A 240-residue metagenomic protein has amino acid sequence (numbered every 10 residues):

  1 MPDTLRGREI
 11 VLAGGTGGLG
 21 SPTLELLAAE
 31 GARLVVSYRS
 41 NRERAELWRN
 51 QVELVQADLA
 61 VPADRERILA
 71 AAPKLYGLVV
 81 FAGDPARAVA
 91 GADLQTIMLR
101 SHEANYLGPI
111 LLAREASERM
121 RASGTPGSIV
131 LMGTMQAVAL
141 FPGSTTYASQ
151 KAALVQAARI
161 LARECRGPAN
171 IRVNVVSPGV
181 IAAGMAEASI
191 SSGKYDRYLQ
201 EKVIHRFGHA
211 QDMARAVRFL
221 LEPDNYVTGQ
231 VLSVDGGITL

Functional and structural regions predicted by a protein language model:
T16-G17: Conserved glycine-rich cofactor-binding loop
A70, V80-R100, G143-T146, A186-S192: Conserved mid-core segment of classical short-chain dehydrogenase/reductases
L94-L111, V130, L154, L199 (+1 more regions): Catalytic Tyr-X3-Lys loop
A104-G124, A162-E164, R218, E222: Amphipathic alpha-helical dimer-interface segment in Rossmann-like NAD(P)H-dependent oxidoreductases
R121, S128-A153, A158-G167, V180-I181: Catalytic loop of short-chain dehydrogenase/reductase
G167-R172, V227-G229: Short, small/polar-rich loop/turn modules that mediate ligand/substrate recognition or access, typified
P168, V175, V180-E201: A glycine/serine/threonine-rich, flexible loop-to-helix segment that serves as the NAD(P) cofactor-binding "lid"
H209-V234, T239: C-terminal substrate-recognition "lid" of short-chain dehydrogenase/reductases
